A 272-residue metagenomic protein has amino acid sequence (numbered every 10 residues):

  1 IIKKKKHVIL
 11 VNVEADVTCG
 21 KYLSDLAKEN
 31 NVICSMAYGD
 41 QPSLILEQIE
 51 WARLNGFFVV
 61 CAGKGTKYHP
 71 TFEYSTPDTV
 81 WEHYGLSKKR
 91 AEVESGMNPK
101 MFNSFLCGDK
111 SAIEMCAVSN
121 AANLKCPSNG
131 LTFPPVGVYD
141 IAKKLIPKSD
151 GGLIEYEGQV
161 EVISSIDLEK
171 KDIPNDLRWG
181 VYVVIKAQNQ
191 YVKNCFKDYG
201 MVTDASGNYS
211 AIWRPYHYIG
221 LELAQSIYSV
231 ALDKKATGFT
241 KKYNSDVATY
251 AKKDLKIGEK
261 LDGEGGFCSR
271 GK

Functional and structural regions predicted by a protein language model:
K3-K4, V11-I33, A37-D40, Q48-W51: Rossmann-fold NAD(P)-binding glycine/threonine-rich loop
K6, N31-I33, F57, L124: Short glycine/serine/threonine/alanine-rich loop segments
A15-D16, Q41, T66, F133: Conserved beta-strand edge residues that scaffold enzyme active sites
G20-K21, L46, T71-F72, V138-Y139: Short Asp/Glu-rich motifs
Y22, L26, E47-W51, E114-A121 (+1 more regions): Alpha-helical scaffold segments in soluble metabolic enzymes
K28, Y38-S104: Rossmann-like NAD(P)H-binding beta-loop-alpha module
H83, S87-K272: C-terminal catalytic/substrate-binding lobe primarily of soluble NAD(P)-dependent oxidoreductases
